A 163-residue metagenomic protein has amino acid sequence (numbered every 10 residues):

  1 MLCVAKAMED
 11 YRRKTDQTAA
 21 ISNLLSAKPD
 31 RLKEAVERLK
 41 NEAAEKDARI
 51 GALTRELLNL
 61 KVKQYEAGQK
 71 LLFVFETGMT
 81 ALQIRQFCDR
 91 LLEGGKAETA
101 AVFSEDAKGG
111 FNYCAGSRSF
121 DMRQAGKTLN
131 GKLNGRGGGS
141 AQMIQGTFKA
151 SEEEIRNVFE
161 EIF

Functional and structural regions predicted by a protein language model:
M1-F163: Terminal appendage regions of diverse proteins
